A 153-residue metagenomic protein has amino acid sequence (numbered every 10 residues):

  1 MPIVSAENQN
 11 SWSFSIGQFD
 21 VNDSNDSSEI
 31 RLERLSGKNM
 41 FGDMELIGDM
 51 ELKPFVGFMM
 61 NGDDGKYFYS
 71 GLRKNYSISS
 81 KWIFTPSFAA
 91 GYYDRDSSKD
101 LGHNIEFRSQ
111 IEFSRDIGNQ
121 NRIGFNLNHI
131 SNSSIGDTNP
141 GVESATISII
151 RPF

Functional and structural regions predicted by a protein language model:
M1-Q9: Cleavable N-terminal export/targeting peptides
N10-W12, K38-I47, S80-F84, N119-F125: Repeated loop/turn-to-beta-strand initiation elements of outer-membrane beta-barrel proteins
W12-I16, P54-V56, F84-F88, S109 (+3 more regions): Membrane-embedded beta-strand positions of outer-membrane beta-barrel proteins
F19-S28, F58-Y69, I78-S80, S97-N104 (+1 more regions): Solvent-exposed loop/turn segments connecting transmembrane beta-strands in outer-membrane beta-barrel proteins
S28-N61: N-terminal, post-signal-peptide region of Sec/Tat-exported proteins
S28-R34, G141-F153: Outer-membrane beta-barrel "beta-signal"
R34-N39, K74-Y76, R115, H129 (+1 more regions): Residue-level signature of outer-membrane beta-barrel architecture
W82-Q110: Mid-chain, well-packed structural core segment of small domains
